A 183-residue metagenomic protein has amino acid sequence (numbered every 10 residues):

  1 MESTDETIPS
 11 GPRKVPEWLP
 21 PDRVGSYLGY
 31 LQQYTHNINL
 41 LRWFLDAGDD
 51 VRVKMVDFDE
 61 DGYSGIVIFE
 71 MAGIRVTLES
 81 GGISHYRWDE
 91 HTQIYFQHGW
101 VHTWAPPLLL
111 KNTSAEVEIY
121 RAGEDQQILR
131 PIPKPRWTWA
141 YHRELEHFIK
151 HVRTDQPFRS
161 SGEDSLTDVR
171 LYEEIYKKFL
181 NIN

Functional and structural regions predicted by a protein language model:
M1-G48: Predominantly a Rossmann-like dinucleotide-binding segment in NAD(P)-dependent oxidoreductases
P12, L31-Q32, H36-N39, A47 (+3 more regions): Glycine-rich, aromatic-lined ligand/substrate-binding cores of catalytic and carbohydrate-binding domains
G25-Y30, I132-P135, T154-F158, G162: Active-site rim elements
Q32-R42, W139-E146, E163-R170: A structural signal for well-ordered alpha-helical segments within the folded catalytic domains of diverse enzymes
F44-G48, Q97-W100, Y172-K178, I182: Phosphate/oxyanion-binding loops and surfaces in catalytic or ligand/nucleic-acid-binding neighborhoods
D50-K54: Short, well-structured beta-strand/strand-turn elements
M55-G62, M71-E144, S161: NAD(P)-dinucleotide binding in Rossmann-like oxidoreductases
D61, M71, H147-N183: C-terminal helix-rich "cap/oligomerization" subdomain common to oxidoreductases
